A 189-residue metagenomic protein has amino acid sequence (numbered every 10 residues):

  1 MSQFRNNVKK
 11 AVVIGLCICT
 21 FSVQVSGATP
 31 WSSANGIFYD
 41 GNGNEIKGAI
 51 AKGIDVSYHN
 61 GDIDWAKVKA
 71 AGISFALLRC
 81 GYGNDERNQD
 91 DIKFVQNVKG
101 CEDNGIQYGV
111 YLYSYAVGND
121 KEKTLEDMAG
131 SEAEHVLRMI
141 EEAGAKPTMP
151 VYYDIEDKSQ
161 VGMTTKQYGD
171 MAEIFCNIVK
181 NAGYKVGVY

Functional and structural regions predicted by a protein language model:
M1, T29, I46-G48: Short coil-to-helix leader/linker segments, especially the first N-terminal amphipathic alpha-helix with its helix
S2-V12: Bacterial N-terminal signal peptides that target proteins for export
V8, V23-Q24, F175: Positively charged, hydrophobic/aromatic-enriched amphipathic segments
I14-S22: Bacterial N-terminal signal peptides
S22-A34: Sec-dependent signal peptide cleavage junction
G36-I174, K180-A182: Substrate-binding cleft of extracellular glycoside hydrolase catalytic domains
A182-Y189: Aromatic-lined carbohydrate-recognition surfaces of secreted/lumenal glycan-active proteins
